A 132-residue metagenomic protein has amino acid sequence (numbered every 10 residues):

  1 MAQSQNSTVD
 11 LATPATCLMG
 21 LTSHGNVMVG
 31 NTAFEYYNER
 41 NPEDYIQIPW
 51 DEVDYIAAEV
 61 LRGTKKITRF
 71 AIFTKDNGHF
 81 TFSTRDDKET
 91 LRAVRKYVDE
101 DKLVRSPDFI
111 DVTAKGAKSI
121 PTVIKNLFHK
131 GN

Functional and structural regions predicted by a protein language model:
M1-V29, L103, G116-G131: Anionic N-terminal interaction surfaces
A2, E35-Y36, G78-S83: Short, surface-exposed beta-strand/loop "edge" segments at domain boundaries and coil↔beta transitions
S7, I46-I48, F82: Generic detection of short hydrophobic beta-strand segments and adjacent strand-loop junctions
V9-A12, F80, V104-D111: Non-catalytic membrane-recruitment/adaptor modules and adjacent regulatory linkers in eukaryotic signaling/cytoskeletal
C17-R69, K75: Phosphoinositide-binding peripheral membrane targeting modules
Y55, R92-K96, T122, N126: Charged/polar, solvent-exposed surface patches and flexible loops
I72-V94: Canonical phosphoinositide-binding patch of PH/PH-like domains
K88-G116: Pleckstrin homology
